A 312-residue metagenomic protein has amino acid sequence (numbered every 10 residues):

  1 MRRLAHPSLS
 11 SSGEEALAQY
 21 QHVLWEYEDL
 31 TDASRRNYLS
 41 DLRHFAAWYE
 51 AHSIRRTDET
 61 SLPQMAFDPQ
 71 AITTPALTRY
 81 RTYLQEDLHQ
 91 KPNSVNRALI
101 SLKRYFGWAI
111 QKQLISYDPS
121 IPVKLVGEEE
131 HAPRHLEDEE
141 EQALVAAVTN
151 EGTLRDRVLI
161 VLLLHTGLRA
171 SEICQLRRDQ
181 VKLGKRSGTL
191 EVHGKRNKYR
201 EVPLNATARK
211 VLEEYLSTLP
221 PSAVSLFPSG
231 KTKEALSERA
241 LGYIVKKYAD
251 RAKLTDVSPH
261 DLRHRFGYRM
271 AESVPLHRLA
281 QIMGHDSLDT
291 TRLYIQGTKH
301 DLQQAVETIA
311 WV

Functional and structural regions predicted by a protein language model:
M1-V312: Conserved catalytic core of the tyrosine transesterase superfamily
